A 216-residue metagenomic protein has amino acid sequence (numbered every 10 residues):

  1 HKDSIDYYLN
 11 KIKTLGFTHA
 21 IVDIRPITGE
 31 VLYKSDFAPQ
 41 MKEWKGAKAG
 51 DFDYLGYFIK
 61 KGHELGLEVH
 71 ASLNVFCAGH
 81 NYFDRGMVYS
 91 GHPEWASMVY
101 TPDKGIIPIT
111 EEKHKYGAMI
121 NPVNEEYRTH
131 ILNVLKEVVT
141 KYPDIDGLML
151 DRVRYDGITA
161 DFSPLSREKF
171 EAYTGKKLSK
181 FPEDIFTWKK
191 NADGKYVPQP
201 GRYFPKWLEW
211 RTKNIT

Functional and structural regions predicted by a protein language model:
H1-K2, A71, F76-Y142, P200-R202: Active-site-adjacent "subsite" loops/lids of carbohydrate-active enzymes
D3-E30, K141-D144: Catalytic domains of carbohydrate-active enzymes, especially glycoside hydrolases
D6-L9, P26-N74, W210-T216: Aromatic-lined substrate-binding rim segments of carbohydrate-active enzymes
Y7, L15, E126, H130-N133 (+2 more regions): A non-catalytic, amphipathic alpha-helix used as a structural packing/dimerization or gating element in enzyme scaffolds
A20-V22, V69-A71, D146-D151: Hydrophobic faces of well-ordered beta-strands that scaffold small-molecule active sites in alpha/beta enzyme cores
L32-W44, C77-K113, R152-Y196: Aromatic- and acidic-residue-enriched segments that line the glycan-binding/catalytic groove of carbohydrate-active
N121-P122, A192-K213: Surface-exposed cleft-lining segments at the edges of enzyme active sites
